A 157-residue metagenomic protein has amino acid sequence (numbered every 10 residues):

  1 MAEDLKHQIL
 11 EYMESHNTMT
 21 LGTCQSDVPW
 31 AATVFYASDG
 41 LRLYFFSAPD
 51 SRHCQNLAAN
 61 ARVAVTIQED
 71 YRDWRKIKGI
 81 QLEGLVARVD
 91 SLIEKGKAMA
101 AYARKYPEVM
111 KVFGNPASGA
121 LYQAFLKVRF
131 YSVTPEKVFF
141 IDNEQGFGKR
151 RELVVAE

Functional and structural regions predicted by a protein language model:
M1-T18: Extreme N-terminal tail/first-helix region
M13-E14, A58-A59, A103: Alpha-helix boundary recognition
E14-T20, V112-N115: Short Pro/Gly-enriched beta-strand edge/turn motifs at strand-loop
H16-P49, Q55-L57, V63-E69, I77 (+1 more regions): Short beta-strand segments
G22-Q25, D70-R72, P116-L121: Short, solvent-exposed loop/turn elements at beta->coil junctions and helix N-caps that rim active or binding pockets
P49-D50, E136: A generic "binding-loop/recognition-motif" signal
S51-H53, R72, G146-G148: Short, surface-exposed beta-strand-loop junctions and turns on beta-sheet-rich folds
K78-E157: Charged, gly/pro-rich active-site loop segments
